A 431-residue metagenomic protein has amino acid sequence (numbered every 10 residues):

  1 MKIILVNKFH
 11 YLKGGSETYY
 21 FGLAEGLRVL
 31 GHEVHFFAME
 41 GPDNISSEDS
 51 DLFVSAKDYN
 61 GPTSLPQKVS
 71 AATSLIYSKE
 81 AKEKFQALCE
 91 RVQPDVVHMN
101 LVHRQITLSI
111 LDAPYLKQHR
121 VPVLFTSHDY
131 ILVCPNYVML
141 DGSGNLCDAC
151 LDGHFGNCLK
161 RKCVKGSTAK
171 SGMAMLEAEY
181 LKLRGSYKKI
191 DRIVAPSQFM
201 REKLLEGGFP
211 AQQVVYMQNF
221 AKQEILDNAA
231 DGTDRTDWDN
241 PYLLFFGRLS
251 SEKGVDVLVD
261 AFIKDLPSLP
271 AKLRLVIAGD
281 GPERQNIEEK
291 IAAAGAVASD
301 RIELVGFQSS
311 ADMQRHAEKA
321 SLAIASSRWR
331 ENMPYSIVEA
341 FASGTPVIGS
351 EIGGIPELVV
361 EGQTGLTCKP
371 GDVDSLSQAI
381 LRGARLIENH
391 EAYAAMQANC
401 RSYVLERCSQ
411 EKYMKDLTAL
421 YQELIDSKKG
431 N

Functional and structural regions predicted by a protein language model:
V194, D234-K253, V259-I263, V276: Conserved donor-binding/catalytic core segment of Leloir-type glycosyltransferases
F199, F220: Carbohydrate-associated surface elements
E288-A311: Nucleotide-activated donor-binding/catalytic signature segment of Leloir-type glycosyltransferases, i.e., the conserved
F307-Q308, R315-A320: Short alpha-helical donor nucleotide-sugar binding micro-motif in glycosyltransferases
E318-N332, T345: Acidic donor-binding loop of glycosyltransferase active sites
P346-G349, V359: Short hydrophobic beta-strand element within catalytic cores of glycosyltransferases and related nucleotide-activated
E361-G362, L366-D374, R382-E388: Conserved acidic donor-binding segment of nucleotide-sugar-dependent glycosyltransferases
E391-A419: A short, well-ordered alpha-helix in the C-terminal region of glycosyltransferases
